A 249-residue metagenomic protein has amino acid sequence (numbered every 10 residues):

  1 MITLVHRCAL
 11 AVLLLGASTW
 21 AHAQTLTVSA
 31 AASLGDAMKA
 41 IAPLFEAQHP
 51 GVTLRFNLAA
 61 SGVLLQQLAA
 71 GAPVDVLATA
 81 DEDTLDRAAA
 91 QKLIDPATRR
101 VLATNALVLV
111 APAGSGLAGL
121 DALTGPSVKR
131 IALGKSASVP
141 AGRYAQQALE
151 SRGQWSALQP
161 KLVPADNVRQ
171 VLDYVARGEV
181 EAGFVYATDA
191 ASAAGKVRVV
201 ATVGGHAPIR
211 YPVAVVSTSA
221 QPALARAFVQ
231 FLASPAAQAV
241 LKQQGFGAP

Functional and structural regions predicted by a protein language model:
M1-V12, T19-W20: Bacterial N-terminal signal peptides that target proteins for export
L14-L15, D83: Short, linear, compositionally biased motifs with a strong N-terminal bias
L15-A17, T218: Local alpha-helix boundary/kink/capping signal
A23-H49, T53-A70, T79-E82, D86-P249: Exported/periplasmic ABC-transporter solute-binding proteins
